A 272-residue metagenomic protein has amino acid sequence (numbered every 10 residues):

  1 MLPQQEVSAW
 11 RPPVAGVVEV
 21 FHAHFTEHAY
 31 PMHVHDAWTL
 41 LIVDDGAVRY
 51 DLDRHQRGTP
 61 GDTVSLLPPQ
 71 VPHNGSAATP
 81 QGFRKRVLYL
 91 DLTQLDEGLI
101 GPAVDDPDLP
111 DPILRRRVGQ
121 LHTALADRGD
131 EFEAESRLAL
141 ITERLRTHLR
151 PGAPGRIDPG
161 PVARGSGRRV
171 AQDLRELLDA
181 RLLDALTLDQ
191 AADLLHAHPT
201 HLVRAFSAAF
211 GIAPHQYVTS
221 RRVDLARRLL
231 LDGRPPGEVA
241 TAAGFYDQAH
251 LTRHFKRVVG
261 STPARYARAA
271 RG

Functional and structural regions predicted by a protein language model:
L2-A103: N-terminal regulatory/effector-sensing and dimerization cores that precede helix-turn-helix DNA-binding domains
F25-T26, P151-V162, V203-F210: Short, Lys/Arg-enriched N-terminal segment that forms or immediately precedes the first helix of a structured domain
N74-A78, H148-L149, S207: Sigma70-family region 2
G98-D158: Amphipathic alpha-helical segments enriched in hydrophobic/aromatic residues interleaved with Lys/Arg
V118-A126, R175, D179-L182, R227-L231: Regular secondary-structure segments
E133-S136, L140, R169, D173 (+1 more regions): Amphipathic alpha-helical interaction segments
G167-A171, R175, T219-V223: Short, leucine-enriched amphipathic alpha-helices that occur as contiguous helical runs
D179, D184-D224, L231, A240-A269: Basic/polar phosphate-binding segments, predominantly the helix-turn-helix DNA-binding elements of transcriptional
